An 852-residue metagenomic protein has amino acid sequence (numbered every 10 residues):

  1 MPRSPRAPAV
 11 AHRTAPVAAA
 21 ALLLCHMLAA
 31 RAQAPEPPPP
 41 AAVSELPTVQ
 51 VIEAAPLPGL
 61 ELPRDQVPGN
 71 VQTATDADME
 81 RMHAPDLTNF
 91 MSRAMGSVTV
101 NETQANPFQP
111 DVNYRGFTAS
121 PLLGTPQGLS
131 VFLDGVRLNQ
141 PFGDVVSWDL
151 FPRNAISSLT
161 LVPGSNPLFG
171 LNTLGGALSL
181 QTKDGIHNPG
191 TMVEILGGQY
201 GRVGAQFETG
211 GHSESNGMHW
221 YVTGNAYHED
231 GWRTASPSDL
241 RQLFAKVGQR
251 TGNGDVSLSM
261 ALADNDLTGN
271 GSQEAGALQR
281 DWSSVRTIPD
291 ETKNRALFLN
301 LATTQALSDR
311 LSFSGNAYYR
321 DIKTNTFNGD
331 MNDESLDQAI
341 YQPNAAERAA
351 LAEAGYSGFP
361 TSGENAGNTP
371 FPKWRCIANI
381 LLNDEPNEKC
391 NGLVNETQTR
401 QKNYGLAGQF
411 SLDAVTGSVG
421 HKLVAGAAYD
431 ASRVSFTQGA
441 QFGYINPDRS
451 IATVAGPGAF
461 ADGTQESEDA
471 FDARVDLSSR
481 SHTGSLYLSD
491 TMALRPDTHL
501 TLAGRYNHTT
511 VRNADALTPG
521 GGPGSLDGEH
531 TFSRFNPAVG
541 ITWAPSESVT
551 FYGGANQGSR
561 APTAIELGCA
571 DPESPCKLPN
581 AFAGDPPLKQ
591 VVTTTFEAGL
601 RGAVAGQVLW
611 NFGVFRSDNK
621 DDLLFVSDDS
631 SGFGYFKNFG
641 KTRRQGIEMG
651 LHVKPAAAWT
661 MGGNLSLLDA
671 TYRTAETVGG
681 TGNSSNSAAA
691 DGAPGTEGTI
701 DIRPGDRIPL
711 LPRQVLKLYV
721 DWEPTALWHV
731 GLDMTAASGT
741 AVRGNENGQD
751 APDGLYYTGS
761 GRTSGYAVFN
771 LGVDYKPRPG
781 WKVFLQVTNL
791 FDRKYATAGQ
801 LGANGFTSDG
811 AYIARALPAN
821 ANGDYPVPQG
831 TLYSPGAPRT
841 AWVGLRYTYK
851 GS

Functional and structural regions predicted by a protein language model:
P2, S559, A736-G748, D774-S852: C-terminal beta-signal and adjacent terminal beta-strands/loops of Gram-negative outer-membrane beta-barrel proteins
A94, L138-Q140, D149-E194: A beta-strand signature from Gram-negative outer-membrane beta-barrel systems, especially the internal plug domain
Q104, P110-P163: Periplasmic plug
M192, G197-H228, W232-N270, P289-S312 (+1 more regions): Transmembrane beta-barrel wall of Gram-negative outer-membrane proteins
D255, A296-F327, M331-A516, N611-V614 (+1 more regions): Face-selective signature of the C-terminal outer-membrane beta-barrel domain
A306, S312-Y318, I322-N328, A544 (+5 more regions): Membrane-embedded beta-barrel scaffold of Gram-negative outer-membrane proteins
Q401, D413, G420-S432, V475-D618 (+2 more regions): Structural signature of Gram-negative outer-membrane beta-barrels, strongest in the C-terminal barrel of TonB-dependent
A407, S411-L412, R495-P496, L500 (+3 more regions): Gram-negative outer-membrane beta-barrel transporters
